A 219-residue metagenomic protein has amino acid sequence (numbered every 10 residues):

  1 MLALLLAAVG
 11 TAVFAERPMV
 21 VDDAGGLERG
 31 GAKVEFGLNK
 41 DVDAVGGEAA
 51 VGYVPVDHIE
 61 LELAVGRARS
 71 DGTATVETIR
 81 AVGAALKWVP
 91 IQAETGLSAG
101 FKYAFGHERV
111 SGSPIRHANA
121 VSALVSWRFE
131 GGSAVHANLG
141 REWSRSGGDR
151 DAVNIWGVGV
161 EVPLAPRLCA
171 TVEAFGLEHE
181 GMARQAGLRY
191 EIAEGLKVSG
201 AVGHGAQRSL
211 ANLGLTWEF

Functional and structural regions predicted by a protein language model:
M1-A7: Sec-dependent signal peptide recognition, specifically the positively charged N-region followed immediately by
V13-F219: Transmembrane beta-barrel domains of Gram-negative outer membranes and organellar outer membranes
